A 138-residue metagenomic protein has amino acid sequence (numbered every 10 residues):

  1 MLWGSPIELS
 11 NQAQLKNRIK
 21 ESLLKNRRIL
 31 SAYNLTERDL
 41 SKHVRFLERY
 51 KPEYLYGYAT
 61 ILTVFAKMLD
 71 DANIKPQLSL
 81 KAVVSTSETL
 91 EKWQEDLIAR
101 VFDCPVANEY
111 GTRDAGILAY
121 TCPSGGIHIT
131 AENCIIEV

Functional and structural regions predicted by a protein language model:
M1-A13: Carboxylate/His-rich catalytic cores and anion/metal-binding grooves
K16, S22-V138: Active-site glycine/GP-rich loop and adjacent strand/helix microenvironment that borders small-molecule binding pockets
